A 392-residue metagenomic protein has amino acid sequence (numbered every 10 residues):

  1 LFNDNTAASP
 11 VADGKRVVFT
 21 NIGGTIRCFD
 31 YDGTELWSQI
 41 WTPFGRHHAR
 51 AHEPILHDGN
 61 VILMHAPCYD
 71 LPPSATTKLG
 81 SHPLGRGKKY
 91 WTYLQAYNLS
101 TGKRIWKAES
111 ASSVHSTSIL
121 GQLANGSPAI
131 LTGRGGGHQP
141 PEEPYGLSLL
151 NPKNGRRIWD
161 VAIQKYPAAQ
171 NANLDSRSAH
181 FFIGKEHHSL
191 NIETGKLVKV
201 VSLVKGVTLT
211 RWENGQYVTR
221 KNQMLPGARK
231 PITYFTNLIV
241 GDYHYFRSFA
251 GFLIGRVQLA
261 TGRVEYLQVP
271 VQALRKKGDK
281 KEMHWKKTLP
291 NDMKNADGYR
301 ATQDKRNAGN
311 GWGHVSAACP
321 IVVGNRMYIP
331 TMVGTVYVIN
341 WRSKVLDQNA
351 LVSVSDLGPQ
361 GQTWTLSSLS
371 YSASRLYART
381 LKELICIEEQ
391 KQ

Functional and structural regions predicted by a protein language model:
L1-Q392: Noncatalytic, solvent-exposed loop/strand surfaces of beta-propeller-type extracellular/periplasmic domains
